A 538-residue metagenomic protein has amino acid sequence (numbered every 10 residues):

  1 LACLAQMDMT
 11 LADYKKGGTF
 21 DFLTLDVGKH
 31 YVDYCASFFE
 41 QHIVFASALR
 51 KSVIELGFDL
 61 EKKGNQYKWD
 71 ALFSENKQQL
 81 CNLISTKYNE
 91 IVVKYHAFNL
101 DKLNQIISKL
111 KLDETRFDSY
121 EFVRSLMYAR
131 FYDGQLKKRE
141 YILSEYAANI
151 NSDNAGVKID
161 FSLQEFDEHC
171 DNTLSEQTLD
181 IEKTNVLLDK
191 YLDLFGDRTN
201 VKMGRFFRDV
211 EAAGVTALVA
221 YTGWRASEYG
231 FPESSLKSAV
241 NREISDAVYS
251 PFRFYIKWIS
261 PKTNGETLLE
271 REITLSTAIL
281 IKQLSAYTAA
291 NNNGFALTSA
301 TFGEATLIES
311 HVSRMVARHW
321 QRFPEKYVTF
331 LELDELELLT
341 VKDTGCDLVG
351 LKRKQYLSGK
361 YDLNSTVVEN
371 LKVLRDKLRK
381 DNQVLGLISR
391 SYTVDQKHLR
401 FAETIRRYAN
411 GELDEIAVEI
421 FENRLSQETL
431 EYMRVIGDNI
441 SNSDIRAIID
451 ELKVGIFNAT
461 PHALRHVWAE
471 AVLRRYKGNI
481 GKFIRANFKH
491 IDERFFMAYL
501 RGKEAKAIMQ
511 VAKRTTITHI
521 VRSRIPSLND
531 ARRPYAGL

Functional and structural regions predicted by a protein language model:
L1-C3: Hydrophobic or amphipathic alpha-helical targeting/insertion segments
Q6-S52, L56, L60-G64, W69-L538: Extended accessory and catalytic-adjacent subdomains in large enzymes
